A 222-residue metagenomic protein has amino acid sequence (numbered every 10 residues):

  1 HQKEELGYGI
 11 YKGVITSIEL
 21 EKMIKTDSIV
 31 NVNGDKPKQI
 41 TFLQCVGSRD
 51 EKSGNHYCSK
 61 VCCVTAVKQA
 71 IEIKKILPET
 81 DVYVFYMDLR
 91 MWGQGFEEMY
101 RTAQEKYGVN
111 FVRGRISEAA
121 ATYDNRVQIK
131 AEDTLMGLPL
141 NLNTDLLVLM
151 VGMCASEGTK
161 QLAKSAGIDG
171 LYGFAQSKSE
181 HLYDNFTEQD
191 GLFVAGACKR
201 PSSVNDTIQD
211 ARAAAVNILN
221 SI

Functional and structural regions predicted by a protein language model:
H1-I222: Residues forming the flavin
